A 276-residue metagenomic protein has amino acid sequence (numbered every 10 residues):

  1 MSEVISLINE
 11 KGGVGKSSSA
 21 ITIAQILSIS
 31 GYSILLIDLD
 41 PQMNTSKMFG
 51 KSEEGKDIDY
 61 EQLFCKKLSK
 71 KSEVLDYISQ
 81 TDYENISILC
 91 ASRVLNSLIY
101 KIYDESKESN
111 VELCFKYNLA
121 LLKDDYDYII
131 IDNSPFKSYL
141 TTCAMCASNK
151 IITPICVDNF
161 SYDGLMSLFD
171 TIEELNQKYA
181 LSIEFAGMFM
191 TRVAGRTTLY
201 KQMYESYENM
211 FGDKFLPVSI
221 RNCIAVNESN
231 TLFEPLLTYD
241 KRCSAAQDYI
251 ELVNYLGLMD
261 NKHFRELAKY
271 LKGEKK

Functional and structural regions predicted by a protein language model:
M1-K276: P-loop NTP-binding core
